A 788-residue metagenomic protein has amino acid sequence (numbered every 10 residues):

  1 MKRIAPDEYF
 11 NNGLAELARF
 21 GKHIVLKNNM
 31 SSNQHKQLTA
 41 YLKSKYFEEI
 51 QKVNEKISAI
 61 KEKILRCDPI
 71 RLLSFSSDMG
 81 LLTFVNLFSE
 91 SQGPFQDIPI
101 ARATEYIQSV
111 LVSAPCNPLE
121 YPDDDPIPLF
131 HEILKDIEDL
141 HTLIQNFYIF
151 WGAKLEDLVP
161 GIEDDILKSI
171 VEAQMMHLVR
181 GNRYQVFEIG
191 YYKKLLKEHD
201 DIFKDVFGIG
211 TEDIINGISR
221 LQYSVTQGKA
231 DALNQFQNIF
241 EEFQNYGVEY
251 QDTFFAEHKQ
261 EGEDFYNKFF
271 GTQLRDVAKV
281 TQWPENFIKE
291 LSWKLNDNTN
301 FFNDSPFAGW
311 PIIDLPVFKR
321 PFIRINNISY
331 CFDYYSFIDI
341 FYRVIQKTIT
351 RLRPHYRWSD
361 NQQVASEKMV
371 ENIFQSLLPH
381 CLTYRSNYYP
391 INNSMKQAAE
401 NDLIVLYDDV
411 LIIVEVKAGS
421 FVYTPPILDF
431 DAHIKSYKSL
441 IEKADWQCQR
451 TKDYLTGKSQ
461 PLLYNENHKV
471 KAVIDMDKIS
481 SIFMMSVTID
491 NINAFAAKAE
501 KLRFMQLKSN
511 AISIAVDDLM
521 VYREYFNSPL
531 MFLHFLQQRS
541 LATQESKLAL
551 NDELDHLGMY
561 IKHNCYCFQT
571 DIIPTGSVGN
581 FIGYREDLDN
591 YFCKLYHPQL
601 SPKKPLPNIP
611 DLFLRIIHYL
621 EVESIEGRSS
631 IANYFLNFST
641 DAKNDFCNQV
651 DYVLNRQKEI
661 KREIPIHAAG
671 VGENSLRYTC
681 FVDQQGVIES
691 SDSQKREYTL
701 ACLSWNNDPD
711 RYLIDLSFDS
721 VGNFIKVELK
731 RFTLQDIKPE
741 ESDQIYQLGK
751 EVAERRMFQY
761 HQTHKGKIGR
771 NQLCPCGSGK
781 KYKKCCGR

Functional and structural regions predicted by a protein language model:
M1-V364, K368-S376, C381, N393-S394 (+2 more regions): Acidic, metal-dependent phosphodiester-chemistry machinery of nucleic-acid enzymes
I340, P390-S394, A398-A399, S420-Y423 (+2 more regions): Flexible loop/turn segments at secondary-structure boundaries
F374, T383-V405: Phosphate-binding active sites in nucleotide-utilizing proteins
M395-Y407, I412-V414, L455, L773-P775: Conserved catalytic-core segments centered on acid/base and nucleophilic motifs
V405-I413, K417-Y423, A668-Y678: Active-site beta-strand-loop-beta-strand hairpin of nuclease catalytic cores that positions key catalytic residues
V422-L440: A solvent-exposed, charged loop/short amphipathic helix patch at secondary-structure junctions
Y437-K471: Acidic, metal/cofactor-coordinating or nucleic-acid-engaging core segments within structured domains
T763-K783, G787: Short Cys/His-rich zinc-binding micro-motifs
